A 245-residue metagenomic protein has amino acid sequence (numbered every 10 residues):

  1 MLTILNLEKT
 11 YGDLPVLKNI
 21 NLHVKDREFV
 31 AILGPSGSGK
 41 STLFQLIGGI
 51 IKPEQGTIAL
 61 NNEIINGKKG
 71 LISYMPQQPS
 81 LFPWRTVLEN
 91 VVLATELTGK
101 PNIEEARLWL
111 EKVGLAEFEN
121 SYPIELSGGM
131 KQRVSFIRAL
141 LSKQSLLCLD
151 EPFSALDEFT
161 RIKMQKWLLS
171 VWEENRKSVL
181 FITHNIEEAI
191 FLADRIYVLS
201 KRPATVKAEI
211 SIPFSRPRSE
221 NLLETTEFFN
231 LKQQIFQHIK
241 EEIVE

Functional and structural regions predicted by a protein language model:
L33-P35: The feature captures the beta-strand-to-loop junction immediately N-terminal to the Walker
G48: Helix-to-loop junction immediately C-terminal to a conserved catalytic motif
G56-K68: Conserved ABC transporter NBD signature motif
P101-F118: Conserved ABC ATPase "signature" region
Y122-L126, M130: Conserved ABC ATPase signature
F136: Hydrophobic anchor residue at the start of the ABC signature
L141-S145: A short, proline-enriched helix->beta-strand linker immediately N-terminal to the Walker B motif in ABC-type P-loop
